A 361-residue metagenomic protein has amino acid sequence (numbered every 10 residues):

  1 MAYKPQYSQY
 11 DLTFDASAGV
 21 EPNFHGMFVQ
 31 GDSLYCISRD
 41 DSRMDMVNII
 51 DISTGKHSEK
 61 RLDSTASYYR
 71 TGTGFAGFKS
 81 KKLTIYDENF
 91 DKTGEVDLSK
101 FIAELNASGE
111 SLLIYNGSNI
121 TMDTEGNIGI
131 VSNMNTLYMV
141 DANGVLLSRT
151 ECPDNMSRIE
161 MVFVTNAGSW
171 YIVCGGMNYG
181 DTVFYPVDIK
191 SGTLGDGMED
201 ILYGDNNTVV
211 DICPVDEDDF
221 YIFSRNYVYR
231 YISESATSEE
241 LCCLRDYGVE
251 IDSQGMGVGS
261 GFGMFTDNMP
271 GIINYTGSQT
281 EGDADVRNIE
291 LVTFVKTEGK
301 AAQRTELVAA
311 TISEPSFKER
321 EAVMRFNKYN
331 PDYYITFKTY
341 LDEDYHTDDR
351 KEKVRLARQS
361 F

Functional and structural regions predicted by a protein language model:
A2-G19, S42-L62, K82-G109, N135-D154 (+3 more regions): Surface-exposed loop/turn elements that mediate protein-protein interactions on large endomembrane-trafficking
G19-Q30, R61-T73, I102-M122, D154-A167 (+2 more regions): Repeated scaffold domains used in trafficking and secretory/extracellular systems, primarily beta-propellers
Q30, R43, T71, K79-K81 (+7 more regions): Short loop/turn segments that connect beta-strands within the blades of beta-propeller domains, predominantly WD40
Y35, G74-A76, N127-G129, W170-I172 (+2 more regions): Conserved beta-propeller blade signature
I37-R39, K79, S132-N133, V173-G176 (+2 more regions): Recurrent small/Gly-Pro-centered beta-turn motifs in extracellular repeat architectures
Q303-P315, Y333-Y340: Short, well-ordered beta-strand elements
P315-Y334: Short, polar/charged alpha-helical segment
D344-F361: Pocket-flanking alpha-helical
